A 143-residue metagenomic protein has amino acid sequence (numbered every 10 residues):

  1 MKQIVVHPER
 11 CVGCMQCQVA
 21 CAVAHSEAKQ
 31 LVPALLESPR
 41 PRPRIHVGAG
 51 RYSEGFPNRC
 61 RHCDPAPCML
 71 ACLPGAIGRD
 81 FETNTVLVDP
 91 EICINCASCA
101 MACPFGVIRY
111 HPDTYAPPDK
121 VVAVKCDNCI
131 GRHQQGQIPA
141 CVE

Functional and structural regions predicted by a protein language model:
M1-E143: Non-ligating segments of multi-cofactor redox enzymes
